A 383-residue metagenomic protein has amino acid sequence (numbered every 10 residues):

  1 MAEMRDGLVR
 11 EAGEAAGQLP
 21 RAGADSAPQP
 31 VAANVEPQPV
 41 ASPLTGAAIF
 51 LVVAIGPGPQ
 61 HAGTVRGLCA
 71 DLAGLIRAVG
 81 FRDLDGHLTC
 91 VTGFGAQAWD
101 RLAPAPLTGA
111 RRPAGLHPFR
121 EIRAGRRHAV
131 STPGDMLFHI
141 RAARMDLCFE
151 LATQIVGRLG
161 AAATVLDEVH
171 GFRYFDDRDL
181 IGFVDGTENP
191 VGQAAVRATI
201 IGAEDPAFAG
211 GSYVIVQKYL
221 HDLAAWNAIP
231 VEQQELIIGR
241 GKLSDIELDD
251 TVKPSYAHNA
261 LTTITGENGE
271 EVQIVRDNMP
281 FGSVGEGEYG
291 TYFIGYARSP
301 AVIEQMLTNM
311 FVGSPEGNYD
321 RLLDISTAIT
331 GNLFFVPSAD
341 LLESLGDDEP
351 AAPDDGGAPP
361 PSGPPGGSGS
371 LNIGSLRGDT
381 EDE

Functional and structural regions predicted by a protein language model:
A2-D382: Long, histidine/aromatic-enriched segments associated with O2/redox biology
